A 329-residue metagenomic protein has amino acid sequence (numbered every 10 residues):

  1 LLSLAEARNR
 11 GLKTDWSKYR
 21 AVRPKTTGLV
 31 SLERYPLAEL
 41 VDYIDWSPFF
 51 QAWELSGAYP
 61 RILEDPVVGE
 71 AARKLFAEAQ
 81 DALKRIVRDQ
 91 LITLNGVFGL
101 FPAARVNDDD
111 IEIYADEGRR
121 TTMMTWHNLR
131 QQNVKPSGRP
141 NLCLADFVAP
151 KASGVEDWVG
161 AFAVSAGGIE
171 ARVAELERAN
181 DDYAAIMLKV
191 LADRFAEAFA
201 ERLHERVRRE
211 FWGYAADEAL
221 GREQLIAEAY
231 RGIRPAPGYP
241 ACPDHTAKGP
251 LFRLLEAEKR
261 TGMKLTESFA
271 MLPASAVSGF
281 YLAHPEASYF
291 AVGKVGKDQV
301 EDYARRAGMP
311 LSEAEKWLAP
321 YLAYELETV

Functional and structural regions predicted by a protein language model:
L1-I186, V190, R209-F211, L220: Active-site loops and adjacent core secondary-structure elements that bind or stabilize anionic groups
R139-V329: C-terminal accessory domains/tails appended to large, multi-domain proteins
